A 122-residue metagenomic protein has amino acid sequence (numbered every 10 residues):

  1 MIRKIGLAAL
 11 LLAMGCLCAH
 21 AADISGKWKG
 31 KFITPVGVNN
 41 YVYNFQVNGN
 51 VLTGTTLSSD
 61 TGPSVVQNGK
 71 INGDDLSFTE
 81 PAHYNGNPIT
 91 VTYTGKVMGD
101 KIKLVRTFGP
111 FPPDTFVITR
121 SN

Functional and structural regions predicted by a protein language model:
M1-A9: Bacterial N-terminal signal peptides that target proteins for export
L12-A13: Repetitive helical segments and hydrophobic/amphipathic motifs
C16-A21: Sec/Tat signal peptide C-region and signal peptidase I cleavage site
A22-N122: Central antiparallel beta-sheet cores of small beta-barrel/beta-sandwich binding domains
